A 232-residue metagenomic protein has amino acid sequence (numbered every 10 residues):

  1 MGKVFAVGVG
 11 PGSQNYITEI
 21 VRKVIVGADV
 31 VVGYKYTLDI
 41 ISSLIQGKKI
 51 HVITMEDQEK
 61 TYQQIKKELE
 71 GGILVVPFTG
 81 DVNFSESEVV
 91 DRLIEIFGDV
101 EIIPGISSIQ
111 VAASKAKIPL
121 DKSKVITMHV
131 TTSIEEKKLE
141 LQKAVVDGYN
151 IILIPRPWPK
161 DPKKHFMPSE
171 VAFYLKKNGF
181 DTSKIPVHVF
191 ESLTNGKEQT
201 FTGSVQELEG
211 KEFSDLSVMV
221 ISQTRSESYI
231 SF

Functional and structural regions predicted by a protein language model:
M1-I103, V111, Q206-E209, L216-V218: Class I S-adenosyl-L-methionine
G2-A6, V145-F232: A contiguous loop/helix-start segment that scaffolds small-molecule binding in enzyme catalytic cores
S13, G80, F84-Y149, T202 (+2 more regions): Class I SAM-dependent methyltransferase SAM-binding "motif I" and its flanking Rossmann-like core
A28-V31, E68-G71, I96, K115-P119 (+3 more regions): Change "in soluble alpha/beta enzymes" to "in soluble alpha/beta proteins
G33-Y36, T54-E56, T79-D81, H129 (+3 more regions): Structural motif
S42, S85, I134-E136, P162 (+2 more regions): Generic domain-boundary/flexible-linker signal
E56-Y62, S108-I109, T131-I134, T194-E198: A short acidic, often aromatic-flanked loop/helix-cap motif at beta-alpha or helix-coil junctions that lines enzyme
T61-I65, K137-L141, V171: Generic hydrophobic alpha-helical segments
